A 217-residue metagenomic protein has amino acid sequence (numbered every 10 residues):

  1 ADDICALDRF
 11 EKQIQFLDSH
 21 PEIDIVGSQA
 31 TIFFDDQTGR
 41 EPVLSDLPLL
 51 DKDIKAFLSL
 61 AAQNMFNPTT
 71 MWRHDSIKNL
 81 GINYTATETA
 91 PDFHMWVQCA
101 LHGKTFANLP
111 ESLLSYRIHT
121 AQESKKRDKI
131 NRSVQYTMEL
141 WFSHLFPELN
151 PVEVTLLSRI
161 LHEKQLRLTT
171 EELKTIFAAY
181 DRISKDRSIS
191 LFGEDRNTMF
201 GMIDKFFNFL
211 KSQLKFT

Functional and structural regions predicted by a protein language model:
A1-I4, Q29: The conserved acidic donor/metal-binding loop of glycosyltransferases
I4, F16-S19, Q98, H102-G103: Active-site catalytic microenvironments for nucleophilic, acid-base chemistry
I4, F33, N67: Active-site loop signature of alpha/beta-hydrolase-fold enzymes
D8-P42: Conserved donor NDP-sugar-binding/catalytic core segment of glycosyltransferases
S28, R40, P48-L140, F146-L156: Conserved nucleotide-sugar donor-binding catalytic segment
L101, F106, I118-T217: C-terminal subregions of glycosyltransferases and related glycan-biosynthesis enzymes
